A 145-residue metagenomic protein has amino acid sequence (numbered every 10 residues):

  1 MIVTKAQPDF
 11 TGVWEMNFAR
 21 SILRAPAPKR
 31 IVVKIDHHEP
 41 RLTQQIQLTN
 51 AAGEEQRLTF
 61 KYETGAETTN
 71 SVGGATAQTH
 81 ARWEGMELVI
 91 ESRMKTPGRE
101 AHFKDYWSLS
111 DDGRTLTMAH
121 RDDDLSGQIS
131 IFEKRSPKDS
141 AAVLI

Functional and structural regions predicted by a protein language model:
I2-I145: Hydrophobic small-molecule pocket/channel-lining residues, especially in calycin-type beta-barrels
